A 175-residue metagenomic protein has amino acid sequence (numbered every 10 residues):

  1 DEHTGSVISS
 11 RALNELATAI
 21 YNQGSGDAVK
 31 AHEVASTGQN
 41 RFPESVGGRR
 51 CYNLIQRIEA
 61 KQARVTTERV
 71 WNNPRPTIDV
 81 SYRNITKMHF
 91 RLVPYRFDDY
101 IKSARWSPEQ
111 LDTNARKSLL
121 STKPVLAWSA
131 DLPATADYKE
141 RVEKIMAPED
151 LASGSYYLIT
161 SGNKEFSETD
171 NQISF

Functional and structural regions predicted by a protein language model:
D1-F175: N-terminal, cleavable Sec-dependent signal peptides of secreted/periplasmic/extracellular proteins
